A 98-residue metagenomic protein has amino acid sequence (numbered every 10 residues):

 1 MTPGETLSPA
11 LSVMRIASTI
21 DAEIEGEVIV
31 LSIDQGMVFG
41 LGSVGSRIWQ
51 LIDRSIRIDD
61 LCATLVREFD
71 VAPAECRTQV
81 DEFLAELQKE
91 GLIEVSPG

Functional and structural regions predicted by a protein language model:
M1-I20: Hydrophobic packing positions characteristic of elongated beta-solenoid/beta-helix-type spike/fiber shafts
I24, D34-G98: Long, charge-rich, low-complexity alpha-helical segments
